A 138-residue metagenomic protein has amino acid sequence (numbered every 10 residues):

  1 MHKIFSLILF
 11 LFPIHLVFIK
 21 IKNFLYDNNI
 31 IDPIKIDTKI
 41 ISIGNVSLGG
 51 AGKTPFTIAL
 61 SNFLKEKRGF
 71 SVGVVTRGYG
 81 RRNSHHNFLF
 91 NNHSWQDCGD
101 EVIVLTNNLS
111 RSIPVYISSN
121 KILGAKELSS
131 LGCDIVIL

Functional and structural regions predicted by a protein language model:
M1-F10, I40-G52, A125, S129: Charged, low-complexity, helix/coiled-coil-prone segments
M1-K39: A transmembrane-helix-recognition feature enriched in membrane-embedded lipid enzymes and envelope glyco-/phospholipid
I14, T54, L105: Residue-level signal for inorganic ion chemistry
N23-N91: Walker A (P-loop) phosphate-binding motif
T76-L138: P-loop/Walker-type NTP enzyme "switch/lid" segment
